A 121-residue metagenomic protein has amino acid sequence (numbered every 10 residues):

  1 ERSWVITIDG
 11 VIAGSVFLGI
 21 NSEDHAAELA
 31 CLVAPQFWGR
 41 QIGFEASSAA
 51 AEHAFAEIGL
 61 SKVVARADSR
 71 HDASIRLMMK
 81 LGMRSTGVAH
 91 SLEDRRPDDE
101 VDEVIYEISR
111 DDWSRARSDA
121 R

Functional and structural regions predicted by a protein language model:
S3-R121: Acyl-donor (CoA/ACP) binding surface of acyl/acetyltransferases
